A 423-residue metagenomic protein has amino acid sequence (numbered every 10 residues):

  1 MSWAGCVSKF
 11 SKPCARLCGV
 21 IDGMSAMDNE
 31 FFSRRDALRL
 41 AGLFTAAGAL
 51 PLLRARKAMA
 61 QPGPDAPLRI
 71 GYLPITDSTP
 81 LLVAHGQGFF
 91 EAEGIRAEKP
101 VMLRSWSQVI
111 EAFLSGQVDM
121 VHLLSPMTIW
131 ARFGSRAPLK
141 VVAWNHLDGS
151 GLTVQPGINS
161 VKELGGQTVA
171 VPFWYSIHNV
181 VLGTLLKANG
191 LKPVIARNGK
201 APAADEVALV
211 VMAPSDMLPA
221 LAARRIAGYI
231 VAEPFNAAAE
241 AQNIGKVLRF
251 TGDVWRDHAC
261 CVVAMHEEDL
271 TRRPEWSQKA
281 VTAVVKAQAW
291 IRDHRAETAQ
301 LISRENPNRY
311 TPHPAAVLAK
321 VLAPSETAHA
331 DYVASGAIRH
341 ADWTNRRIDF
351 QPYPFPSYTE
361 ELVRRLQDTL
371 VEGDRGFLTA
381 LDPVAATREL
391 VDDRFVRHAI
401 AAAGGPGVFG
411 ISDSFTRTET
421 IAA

Functional and structural regions predicted by a protein language model:
S2-F32: Secretory targeting signals
A15-C18, D28-E30, D36-K57: N-terminal export signals
R34-R35, G183: Short, cationic motifs built from Arg/Lys/His that form the positively charged side of catalytic pockets
Q61-M212, A220-A223, A227-E240, I244-D257 (+2 more regions): Short, glycine-/small- and polar/acidic-enriched structural segments that line small-molecule recognition paths
E98-P100, S105, N198-P202, V207 (+2 more regions): Short linear loop/turn motifs
S125-M127, D216-L318: Pocket-lining segment of extracytoplasmic ligand-binding domains
R273-F377: Secondary-structure end/capping motifs
P356-A423: Conserved C-terminal helix/tail region of periplasmic/extracytoplasmic solute-binding proteins
